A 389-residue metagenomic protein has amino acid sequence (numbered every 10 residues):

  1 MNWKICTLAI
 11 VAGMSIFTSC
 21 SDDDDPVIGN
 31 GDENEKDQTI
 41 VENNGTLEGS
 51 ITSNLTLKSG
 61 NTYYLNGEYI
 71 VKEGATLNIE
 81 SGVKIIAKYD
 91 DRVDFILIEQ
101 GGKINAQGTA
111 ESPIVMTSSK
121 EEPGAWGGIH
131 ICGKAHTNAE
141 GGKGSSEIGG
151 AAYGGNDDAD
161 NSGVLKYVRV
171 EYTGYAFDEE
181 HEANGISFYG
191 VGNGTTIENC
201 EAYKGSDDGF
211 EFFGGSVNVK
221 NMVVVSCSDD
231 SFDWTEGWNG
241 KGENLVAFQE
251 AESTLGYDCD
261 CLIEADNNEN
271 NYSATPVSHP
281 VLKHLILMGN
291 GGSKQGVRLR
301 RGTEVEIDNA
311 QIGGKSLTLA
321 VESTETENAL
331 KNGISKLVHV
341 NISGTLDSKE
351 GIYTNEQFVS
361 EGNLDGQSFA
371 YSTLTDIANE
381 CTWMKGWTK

Functional and structural regions predicted by a protein language model:
M1-T7: Bacterial N-terminal signal peptides that target proteins for export
I10-M14: Hydrophobic helical h-region of N-terminal Sec-dependent signal peptides in bacterial secretory/periplasmic proteins
S15-S19: C-terminal motif of bacterial Sec signal peptides marking the signal peptidase cleavage site
C20-D24: Bacterial signal peptide processing site
D25-L77, K88-G101, G108, T117-D207 (+3 more regions): Extracellular beta-rich repeat passengers
K84: Catalytic metal-binding/acid-base residues of hydrolase active sites
S112-P113: Glycine-rich loop(s) and the adjacent beta-strand/alpha-helix scaffold that form part
